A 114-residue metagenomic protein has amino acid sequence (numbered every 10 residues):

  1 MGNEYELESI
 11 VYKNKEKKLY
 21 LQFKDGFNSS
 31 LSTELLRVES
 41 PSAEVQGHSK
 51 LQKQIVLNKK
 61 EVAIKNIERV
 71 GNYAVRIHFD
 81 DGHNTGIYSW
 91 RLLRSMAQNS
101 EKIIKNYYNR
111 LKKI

Functional and structural regions predicted by a protein language model:
M1-I114: Motif-centric detector for short Cys/His coordination patterns
